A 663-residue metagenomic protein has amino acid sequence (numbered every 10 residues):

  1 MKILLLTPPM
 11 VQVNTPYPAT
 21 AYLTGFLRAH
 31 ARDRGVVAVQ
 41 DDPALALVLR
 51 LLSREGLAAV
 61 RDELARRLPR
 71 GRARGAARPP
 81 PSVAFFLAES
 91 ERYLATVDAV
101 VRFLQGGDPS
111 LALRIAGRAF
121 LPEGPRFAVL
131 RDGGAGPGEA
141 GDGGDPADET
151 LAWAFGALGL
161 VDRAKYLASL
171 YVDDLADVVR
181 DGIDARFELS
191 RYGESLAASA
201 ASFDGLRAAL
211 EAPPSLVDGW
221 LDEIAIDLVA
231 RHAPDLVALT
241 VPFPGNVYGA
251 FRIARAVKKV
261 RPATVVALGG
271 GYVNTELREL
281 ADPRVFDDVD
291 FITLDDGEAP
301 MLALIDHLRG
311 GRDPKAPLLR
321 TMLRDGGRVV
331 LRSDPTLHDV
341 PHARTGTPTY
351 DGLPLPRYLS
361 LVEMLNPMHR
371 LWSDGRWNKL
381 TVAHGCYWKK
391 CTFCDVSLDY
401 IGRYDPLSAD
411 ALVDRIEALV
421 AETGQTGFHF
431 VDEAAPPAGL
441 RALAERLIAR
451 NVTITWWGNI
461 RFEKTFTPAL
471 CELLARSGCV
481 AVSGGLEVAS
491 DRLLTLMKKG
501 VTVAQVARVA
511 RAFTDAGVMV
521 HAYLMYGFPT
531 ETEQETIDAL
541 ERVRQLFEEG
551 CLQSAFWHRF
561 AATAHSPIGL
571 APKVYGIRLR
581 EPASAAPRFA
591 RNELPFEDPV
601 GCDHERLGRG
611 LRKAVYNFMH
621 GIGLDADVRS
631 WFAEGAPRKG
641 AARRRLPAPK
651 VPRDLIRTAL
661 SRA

Functional and structural regions predicted by a protein language model:
K2-M10, A263-A267, V413-M519, Y526-F528: Conserved SAM/AdoMet-binding glycine-rich loop
K2-P8, A21, A29, D33-V36 (+2 more regions): Radical SAM enzyme core and accessory elements
M10-V13, P18-G56, F85, E89-E139 (+3 more regions): Glycine-rich beta-alpha loop elements in corrinoid/cobalamin-binding modules across cobalamin-dependent enzymes
T20-Y22, E55-L57, I253-A254, A281-R284 (+5 more regions): Short secondary-structure boundary/capping segments
Q40-L52, V273-R278, L440, R492-M497 (+2 more regions): Flexible glycine/acidic-rich beta-alpha junction loops that bind and position SAM and/or redox cofactors in anaerobic
A209, V217, G327-K379: N-terminal [4Fe-4S]-dependent radical SAM core
L280, L470-C471, T530-Q545: Catalytic cores of alpha/beta
W372-D410: Canonical Radical SAM [4Fe-4S] cluster-binding loop centered on the CxxxCxxC motif and its immediate flanking residues
